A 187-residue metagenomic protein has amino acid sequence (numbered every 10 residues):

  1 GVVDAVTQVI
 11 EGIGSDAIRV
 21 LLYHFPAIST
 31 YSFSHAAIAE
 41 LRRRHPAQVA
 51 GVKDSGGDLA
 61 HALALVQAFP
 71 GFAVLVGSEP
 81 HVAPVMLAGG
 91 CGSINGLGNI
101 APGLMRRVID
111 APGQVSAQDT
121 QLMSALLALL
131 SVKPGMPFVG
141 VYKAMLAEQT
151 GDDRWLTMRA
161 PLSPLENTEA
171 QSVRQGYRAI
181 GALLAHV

Functional and structural regions predicted by a protein language model:
V2, V6, M105: Aromatic/hydrophobic pocket-lining residues that form the small-molecule binding cavity in soluble enzyme cores
I10-I18, F25-M136: Catalytic alpha/beta core domains of metabolic enzymes, predominantly
G90, G98-V187: C-terminal alpha-helical cap/extension of soluble enzyme domains
